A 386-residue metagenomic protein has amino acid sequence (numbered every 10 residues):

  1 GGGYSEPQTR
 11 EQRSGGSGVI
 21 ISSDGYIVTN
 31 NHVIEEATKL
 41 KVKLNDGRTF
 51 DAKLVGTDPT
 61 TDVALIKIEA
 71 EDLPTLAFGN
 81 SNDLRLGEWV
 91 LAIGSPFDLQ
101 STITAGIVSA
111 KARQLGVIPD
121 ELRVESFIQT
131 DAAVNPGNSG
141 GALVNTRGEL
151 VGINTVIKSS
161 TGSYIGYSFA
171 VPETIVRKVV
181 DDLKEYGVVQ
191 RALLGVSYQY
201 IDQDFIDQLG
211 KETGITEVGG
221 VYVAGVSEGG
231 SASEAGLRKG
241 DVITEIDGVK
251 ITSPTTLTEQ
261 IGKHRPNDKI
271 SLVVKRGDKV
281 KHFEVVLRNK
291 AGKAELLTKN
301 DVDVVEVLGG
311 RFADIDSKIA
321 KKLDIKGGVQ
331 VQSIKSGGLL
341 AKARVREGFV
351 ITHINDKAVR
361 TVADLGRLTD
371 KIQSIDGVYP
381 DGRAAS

Functional and structural regions predicted by a protein language model:
G1-I27, V33-K41, R48-T49, V63 (+5 more regions): Glycine-biased strand-turn-strand hairpin within the trypsin-fold
P7, E11-Q12, A37-L40, L73 (+6 more regions): Active-site loop architecture of trypsin-fold serine endopeptidases
R10-G18, L76-F78, I128-V144, A224-A232 (+1 more regions): Gly/Ser-rich catalytic serine loop of serine hydrolases
G15, I21-S22, L44, T49 (+4 more regions): Short, acidic, Ser/Thr-enriched surface-loop or helix-capping motifs
G18-I20, A52-L54, V108, L143 (+2 more regions): Conserved hydrophobic positions within beta-strands
S23, T38, T57-T61, A110-V117 (+3 more regions): Short, conserved beta-turn/loop elements at beta-strand boundaries and strand-helix junctions
K43, K53-V55, D72-L99, D181 (+1 more regions): Active-site substrate-binding loop(s) of clan PA
K53, K67, R85-E88, L150 (+1 more regions): C-terminal recognition in membrane/secretory proteostasis and scaffolding
